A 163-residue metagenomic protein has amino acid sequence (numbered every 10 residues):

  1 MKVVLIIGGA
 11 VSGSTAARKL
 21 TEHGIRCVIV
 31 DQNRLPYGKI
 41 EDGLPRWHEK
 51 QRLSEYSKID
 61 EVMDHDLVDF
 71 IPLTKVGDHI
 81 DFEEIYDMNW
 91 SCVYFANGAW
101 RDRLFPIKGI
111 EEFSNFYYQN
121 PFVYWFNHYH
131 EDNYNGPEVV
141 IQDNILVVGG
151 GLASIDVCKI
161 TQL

Functional and structural regions predicted by a protein language model:
K2-V3, S91, D143: Conserved acidic residues
V3-K75, D156-L163: Beta1-alpha1 glycine-rich phosphate/pyrophosphate-binding loop at the start of Rossmann-like nucleotide-binding domains
L5-I7, Y94, L146-V148: Structural motif
G9, Q32, L73-T74, A96-A99 (+2 more regions): Fold-independent oxyanion-binding glycine-rich loops and adjacent beta-strand/coil segments at enzyme active sites
E22-G24, D87, V139: Alpha-helix termination/capping residues and helix-transition junctions
E55-S57, H79-F82, Y129-N135: A generic local structural motif
K58-E112, F116: Feature captures the FAD/FMN-dependent oxidoreductase FAD-binding
R101-L163: Glycine-rich dinucleotide-binding loop and its adjacent helix/turn
